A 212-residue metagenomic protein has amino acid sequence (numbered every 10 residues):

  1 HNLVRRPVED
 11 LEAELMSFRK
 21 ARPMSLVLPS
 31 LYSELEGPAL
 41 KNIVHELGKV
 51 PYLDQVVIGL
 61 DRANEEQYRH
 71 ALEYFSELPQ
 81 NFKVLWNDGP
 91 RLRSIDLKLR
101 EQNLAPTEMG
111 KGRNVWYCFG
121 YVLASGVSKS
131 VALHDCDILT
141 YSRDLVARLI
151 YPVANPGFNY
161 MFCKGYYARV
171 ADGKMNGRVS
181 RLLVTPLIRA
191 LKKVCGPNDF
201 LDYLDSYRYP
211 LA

Functional and structural regions predicted by a protein language model:
H1-K49: N-proximal low-complexity "stem/linker" segments adjacent to membrane-targeting elements
V4-P7, E65-V127: Active-site-proximal specificity loops/subdomain of glycosyltransferases
A21-S25, L47-I58, P79-F82: Short loop->beta transition adjacent to catalytic acidic/histidine clusters or analogous donor-positioning motifs
L35-A39, Q67, T107-V115, S142 (+1 more regions): Phosphate/oxyanion-binding active-site loops and adjacent basic polyanion-contact surfaces
L60-A63: Acidic ATP/Mg2+-coordinating residue in the GHKL
S125-L139: Short beta-strand-to-loop acidic/aromatic patch adjacent to the donor-nucleotide binding site
Y141-A168: Conserved donor-nucleotide/metal-binding helix-loop-beta segment in metal-dependent transferases, i.e., the alpha-helix
C163-A171, G177-Y207: Short, flexible, basic/aromatic active-site loop/helix in glycosyltransferases
